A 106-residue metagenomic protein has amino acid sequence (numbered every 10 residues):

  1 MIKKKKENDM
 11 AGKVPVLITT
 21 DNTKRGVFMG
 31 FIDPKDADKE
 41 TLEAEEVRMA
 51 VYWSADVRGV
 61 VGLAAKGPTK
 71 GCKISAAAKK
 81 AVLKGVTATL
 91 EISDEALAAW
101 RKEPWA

Functional and structural regions predicted by a protein language model:
M1-I2: A general sequence property marking short-to-moderate contiguous segments in secreted/outer-membrane adhesion
K5-A106: Conserved RNA-binding domains used in RNP assembly and mRNA/RNA metabolism
